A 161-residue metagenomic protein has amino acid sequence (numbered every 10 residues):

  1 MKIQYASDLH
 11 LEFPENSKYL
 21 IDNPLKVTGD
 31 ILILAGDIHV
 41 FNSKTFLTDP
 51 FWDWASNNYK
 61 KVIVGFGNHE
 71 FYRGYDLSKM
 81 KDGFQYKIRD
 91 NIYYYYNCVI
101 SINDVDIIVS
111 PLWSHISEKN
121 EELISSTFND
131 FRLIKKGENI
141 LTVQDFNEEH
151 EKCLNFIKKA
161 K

Functional and structural regions predicted by a protein language model:
M1-Q4, V99-V109: Beta-strand-turn-beta hairpins that frame and shape the catalytic cleft of phosphate-ester-processing enzymes
M1-V64, E70-K79, N139-V143: N-terminal active-site segment of His-dependent metallophosphoesterases
K2, K61, N91-Y93, D106: Conserved beta-strand segments of alpha/beta enzyme cores
P24-T28, Y93-I102: Short acidic low-complexity segments
F41-N42, Y72-G74, I102-I107, H115-E118: Short catalytic/ligand-binding loop motif for oxyanion handling, primarily in non-cytosolic enzymes, centered on
G74-Y95: Glycine/small-residue-rich loop that forms an oxyanion/phosphate-binding "nest" at active or ligand-binding sites
I108-K161: Active-site-proximal loop/helix segment associated with metal-binding centers of metalloenzymes
